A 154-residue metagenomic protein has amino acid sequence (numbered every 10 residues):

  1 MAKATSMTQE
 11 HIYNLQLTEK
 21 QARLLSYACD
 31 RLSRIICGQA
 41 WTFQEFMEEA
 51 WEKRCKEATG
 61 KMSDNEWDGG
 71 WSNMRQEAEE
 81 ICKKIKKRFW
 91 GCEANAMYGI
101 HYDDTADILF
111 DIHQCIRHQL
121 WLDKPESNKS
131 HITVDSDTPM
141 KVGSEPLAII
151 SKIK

Functional and structural regions predicted by a protein language model:
A2-K154: Positively charged, low-complexity terminal tracts and the immediately adjacent first secondary-structure elements
